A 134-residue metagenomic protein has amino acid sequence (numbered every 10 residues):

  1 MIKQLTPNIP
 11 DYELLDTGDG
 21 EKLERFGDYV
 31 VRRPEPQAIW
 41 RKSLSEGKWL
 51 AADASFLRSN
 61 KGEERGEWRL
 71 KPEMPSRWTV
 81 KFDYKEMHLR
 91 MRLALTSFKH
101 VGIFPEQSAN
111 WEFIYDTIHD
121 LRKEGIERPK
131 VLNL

Functional and structural regions predicted by a protein language model:
M1-T6: N-terminal accessory targeting/assembly segments
P10-R25, V31-G102: Non-catalytic substrate-recognition/targeting regions of SAM-dependent transferases
Y29-V30, K130: Structural motif
V31, I114-I118, L134: Catalytic cores of transferase enzymes with a strong primary signal for eukaryotic protein kinases
Q107-G125: Short internal alpha-helix immediately C-terminal to a glycine-rich phosphate-binding loop in Rossmann-like
E124-L134: Conserved class I S-adenosyl-L-methionine
